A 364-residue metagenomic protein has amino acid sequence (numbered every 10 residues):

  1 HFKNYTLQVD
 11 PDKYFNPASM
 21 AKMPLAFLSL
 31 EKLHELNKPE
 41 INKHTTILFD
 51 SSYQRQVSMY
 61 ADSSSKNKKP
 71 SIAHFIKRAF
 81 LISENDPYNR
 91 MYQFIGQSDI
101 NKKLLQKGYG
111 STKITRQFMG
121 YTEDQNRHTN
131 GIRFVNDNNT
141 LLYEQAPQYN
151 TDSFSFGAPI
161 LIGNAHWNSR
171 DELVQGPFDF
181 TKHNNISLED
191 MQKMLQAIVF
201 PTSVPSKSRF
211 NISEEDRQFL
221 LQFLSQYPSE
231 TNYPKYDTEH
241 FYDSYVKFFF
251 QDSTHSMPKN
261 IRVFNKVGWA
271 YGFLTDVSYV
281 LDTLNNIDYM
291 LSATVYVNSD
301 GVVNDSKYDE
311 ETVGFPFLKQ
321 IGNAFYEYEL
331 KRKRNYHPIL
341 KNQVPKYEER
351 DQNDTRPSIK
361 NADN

Functional and structural regions predicted by a protein language model:
H1, E40-Y60, I95-G96, Q117-N126 (+2 more regions): Acidic helix-start/capping segments at beta-turn-to-alpha-helix junctions
H1-P11, F49, L291-A293: A short, well-structured edge-of-sheet supersecondary motif
K13-A26, E40, S65-A73, F80-N85 (+6 more regions): Solvent-exposed, acidic/flexible segments
N16-N42, I47, L291: Active-site SXXK
M20-S29, A79, L104, M191 (+3 more regions): Residue-level preference for non-acidic, small/hydrophobic
L28-L36, F94, M194-P201, Y328: Active-site catalytic microenvironments for nucleophilic, acid-base chemistry
S51-Q56, S63-F200, V204: Active-site-adjacent helix/loop patches that line small-molecule binding or acyl-intermediate pockets
R170-N364: Structured C-terminal helix/loop/strand segments within mature extracytoplasmic catalytic/sensor domains
